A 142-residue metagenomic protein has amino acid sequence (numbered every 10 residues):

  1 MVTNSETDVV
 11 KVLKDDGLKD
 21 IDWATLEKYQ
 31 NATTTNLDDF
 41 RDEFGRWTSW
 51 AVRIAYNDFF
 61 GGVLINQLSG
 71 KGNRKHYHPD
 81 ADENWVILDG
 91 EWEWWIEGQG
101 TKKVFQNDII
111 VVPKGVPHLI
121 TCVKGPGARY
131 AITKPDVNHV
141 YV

Functional and structural regions predicted by a protein language model:
M1-F60, R74-K75: A short, N-terminal "cap"/entry segment at the start of jelly-roll beta-barrel domains of the cupin/DSBH fold
V2-D22, F59-G61, I65, L119-V142: Double-stranded beta-helix
W47, V63-P79, K114: Conserved short histidine dyad/triad with adjacent acidic residue
I65-L68, Y77-W94, T133-P135: Short, conserved beta-strand element in jelly-roll/cupin
S69-K71, D80-A81, G100, V116-P117 (+2 more regions): A generic "binding-loop/recognition-motif" signal
G98-G115: Short acidic-glycine-tyrosine-enriched beta hairpin
